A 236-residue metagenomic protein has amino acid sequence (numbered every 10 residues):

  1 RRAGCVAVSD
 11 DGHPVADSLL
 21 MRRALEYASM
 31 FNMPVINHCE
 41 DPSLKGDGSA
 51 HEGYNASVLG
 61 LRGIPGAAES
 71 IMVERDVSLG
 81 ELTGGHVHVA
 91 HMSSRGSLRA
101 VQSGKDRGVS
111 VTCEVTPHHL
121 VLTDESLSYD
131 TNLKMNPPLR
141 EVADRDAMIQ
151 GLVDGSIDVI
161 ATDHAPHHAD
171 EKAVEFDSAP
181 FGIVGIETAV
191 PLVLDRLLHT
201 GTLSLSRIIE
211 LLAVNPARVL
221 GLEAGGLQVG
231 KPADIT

Functional and structural regions predicted by a protein language model:
R1-I160: Histidine/acidic residue-rich metal-binding segments in metalloenzymes
V58-H86, N132, V153-D154, D158-I160 (+1 more regions): His/Asp/Glu-enriched, well-ordered alpha-helical/loop segment that forms or immediately abuts the divalent-metal
